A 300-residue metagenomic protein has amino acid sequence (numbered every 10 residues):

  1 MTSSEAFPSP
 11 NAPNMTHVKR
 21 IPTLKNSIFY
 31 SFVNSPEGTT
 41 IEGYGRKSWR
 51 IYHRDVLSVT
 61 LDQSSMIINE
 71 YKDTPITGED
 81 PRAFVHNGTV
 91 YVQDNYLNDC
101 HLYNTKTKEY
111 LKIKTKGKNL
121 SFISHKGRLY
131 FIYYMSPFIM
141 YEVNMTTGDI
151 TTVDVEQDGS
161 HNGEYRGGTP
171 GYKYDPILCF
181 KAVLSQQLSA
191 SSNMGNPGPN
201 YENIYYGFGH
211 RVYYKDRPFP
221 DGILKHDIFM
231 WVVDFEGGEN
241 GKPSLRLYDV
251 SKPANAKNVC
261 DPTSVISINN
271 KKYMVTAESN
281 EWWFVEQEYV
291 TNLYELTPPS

Functional and structural regions predicted by a protein language model:
M1-S300: Beta-propeller domains
